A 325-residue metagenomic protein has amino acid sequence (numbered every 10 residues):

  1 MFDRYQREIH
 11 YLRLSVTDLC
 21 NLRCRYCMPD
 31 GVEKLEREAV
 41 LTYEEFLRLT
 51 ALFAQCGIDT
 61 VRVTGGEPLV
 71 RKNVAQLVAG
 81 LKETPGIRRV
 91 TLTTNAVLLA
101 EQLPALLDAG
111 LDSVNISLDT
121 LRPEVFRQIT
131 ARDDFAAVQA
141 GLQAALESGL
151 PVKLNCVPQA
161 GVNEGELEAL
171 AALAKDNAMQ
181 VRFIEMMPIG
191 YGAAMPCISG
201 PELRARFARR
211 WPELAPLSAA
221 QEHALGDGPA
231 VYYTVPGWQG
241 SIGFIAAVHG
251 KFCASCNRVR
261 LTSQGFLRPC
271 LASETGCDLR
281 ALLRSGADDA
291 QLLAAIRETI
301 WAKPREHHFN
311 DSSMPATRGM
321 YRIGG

Functional and structural regions predicted by a protein language model:
M1-Y11, D176, M186-G325: Auxiliary Fe-S-binding modules of radical SAM enzymes
R4-E44: Canonical Radical SAM [4Fe-4S] cluster-binding loop centered on the CxxxCxxC motif and its immediate flanking residues
V16, C20, V63, L92 (+1 more regions): Conserved, mostly hydrophobic/aromatic
V16, L35, E67-R71, Q159-V162 (+1 more regions): Short, small-residue-enriched loops and turns at beta-alpha junctions that line or gate enzyme active sites
L22, P123-E124, K251, C277: Glycine-centered loop/turn positions within well-structured domains that cap or flank conserved ligand/cofactor-binding
R23, C27, R71, E124 (+3 more regions): Residues that scaffold the ATP/ADP-binding catalytic core of kinase and kinase-like folds
V32-E36, R122-I129, G190-A194, D278-L279: A short acidic, helix-capping loop that chelates divalent metal ions and anchors anionic groups
V40-V63, V70-I184: Radical SAM/AdoMet-radical enzyme domain recognition
